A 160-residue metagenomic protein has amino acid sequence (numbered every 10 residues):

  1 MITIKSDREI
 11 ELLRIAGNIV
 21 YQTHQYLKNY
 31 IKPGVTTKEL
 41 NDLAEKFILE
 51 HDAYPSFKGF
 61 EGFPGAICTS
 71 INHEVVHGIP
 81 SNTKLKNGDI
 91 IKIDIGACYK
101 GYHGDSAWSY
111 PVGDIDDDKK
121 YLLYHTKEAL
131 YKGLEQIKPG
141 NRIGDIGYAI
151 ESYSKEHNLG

Functional and structural regions predicted by a protein language model:
M1-G160: Active-site neighborhoods and metal-handling regions in enzymes and metal-associated proteins
